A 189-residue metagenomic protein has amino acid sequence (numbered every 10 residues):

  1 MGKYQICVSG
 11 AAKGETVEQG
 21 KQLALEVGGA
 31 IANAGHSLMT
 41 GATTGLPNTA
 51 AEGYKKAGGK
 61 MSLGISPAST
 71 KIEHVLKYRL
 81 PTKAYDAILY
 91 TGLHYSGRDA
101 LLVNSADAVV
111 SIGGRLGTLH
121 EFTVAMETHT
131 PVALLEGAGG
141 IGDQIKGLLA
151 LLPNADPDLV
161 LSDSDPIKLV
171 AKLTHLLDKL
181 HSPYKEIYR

Functional and structural regions predicted by a protein language model:
G2-E18, V27-A34: Generic N-terminal amphipathic, Lys/Arg-enriched alpha-helix
C7-V8, T40, G64, L134: Structural beta-sheet core signal
Q22-G29, T44-G113, G117-T123: Acidic/glycine-enriched connector segments
L63-S66, L119-E121, E127-G147: Short, acidic/small-residue loops that bind anionic groups at enzyme active sites
K77-R79, Q144-L152: Short, aromatic/basic amphipathic alpha-helical patches
I88-G92, P157-K172: Short acidic-hydrophobic, aromatic-tinged amphipathic segments that line or gate anion-handling sites
L176-R189: C-terminal amphipathic helix plus adjacent low-complexity, charged tail appended to glycosyltransferase catalytic
